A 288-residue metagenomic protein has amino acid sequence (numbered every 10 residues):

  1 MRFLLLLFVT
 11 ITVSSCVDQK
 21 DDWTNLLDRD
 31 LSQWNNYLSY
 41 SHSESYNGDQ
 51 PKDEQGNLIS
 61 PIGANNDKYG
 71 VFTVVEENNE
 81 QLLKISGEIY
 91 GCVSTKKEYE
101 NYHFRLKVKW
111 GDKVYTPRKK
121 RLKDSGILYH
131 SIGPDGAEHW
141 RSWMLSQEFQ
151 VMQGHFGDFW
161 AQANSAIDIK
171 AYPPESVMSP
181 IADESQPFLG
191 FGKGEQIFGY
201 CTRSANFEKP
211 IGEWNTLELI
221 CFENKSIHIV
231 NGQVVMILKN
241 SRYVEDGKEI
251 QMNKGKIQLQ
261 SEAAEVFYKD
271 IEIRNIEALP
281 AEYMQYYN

Functional and structural regions predicted by a protein language model:
F3-V13: Sec-dependent N-terminal signal peptides
C16-N288: Carbohydrate-interacting regions of secretory-pathway proteins
